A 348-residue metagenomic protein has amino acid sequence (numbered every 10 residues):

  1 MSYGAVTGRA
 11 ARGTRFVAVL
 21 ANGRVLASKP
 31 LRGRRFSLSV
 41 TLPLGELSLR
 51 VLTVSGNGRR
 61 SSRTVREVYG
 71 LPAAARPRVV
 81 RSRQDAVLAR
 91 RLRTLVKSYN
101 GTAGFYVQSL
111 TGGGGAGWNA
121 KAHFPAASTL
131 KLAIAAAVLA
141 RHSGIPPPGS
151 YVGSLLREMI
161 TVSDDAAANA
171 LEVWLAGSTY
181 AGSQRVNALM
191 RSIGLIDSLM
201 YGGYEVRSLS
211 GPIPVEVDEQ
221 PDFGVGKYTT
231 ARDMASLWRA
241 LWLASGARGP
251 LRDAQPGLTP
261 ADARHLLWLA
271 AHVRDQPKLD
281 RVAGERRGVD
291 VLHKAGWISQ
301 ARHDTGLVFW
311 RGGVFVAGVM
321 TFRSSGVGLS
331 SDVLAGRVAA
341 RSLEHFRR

Functional and structural regions predicted by a protein language model:
S2-R9, S39-L44, L52-A103, G112 (+1 more regions): Penicillin-recognizing serine hydrolase domain
R12-V25: Change to "...patches in solvent-exposed regions of secreted, membrane-anchored, or virion-exposed structural
A18, R50, G104-S109, G117 (+3 more regions): Soluble periplasmic/extracytoplasmic beta-strand elements of cell-envelope proteins
A27, V96-H123: Short, conserved catalytic-motif segment at the N-terminal edge
A27-R34: Short beta-strand segments within Ig-like beta-sandwich modules, predominantly Fibronectin type-III
L44-S48, T129: Extracellular Ig-like/FN3 beta-sandwich strand-entry sites
G113, H123-P147, M159, A317: Active-site SXXK
A140-A166, S192: Active-site-proximal loop and beta-strand segments within enzyme catalytic domains
